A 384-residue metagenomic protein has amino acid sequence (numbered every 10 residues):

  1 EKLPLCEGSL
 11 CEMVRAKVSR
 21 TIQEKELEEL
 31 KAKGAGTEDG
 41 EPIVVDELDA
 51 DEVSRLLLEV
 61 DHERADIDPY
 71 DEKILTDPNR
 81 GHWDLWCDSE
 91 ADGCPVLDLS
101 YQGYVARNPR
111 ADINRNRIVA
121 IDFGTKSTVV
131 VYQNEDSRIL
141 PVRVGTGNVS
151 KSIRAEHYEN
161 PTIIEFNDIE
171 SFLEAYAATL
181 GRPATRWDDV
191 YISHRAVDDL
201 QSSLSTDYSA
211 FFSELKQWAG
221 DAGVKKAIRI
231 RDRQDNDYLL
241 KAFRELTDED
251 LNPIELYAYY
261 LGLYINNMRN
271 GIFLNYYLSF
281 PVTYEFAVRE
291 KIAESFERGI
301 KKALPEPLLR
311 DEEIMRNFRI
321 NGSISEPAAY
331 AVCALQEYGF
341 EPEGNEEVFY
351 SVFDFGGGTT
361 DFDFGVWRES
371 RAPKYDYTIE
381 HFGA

Functional and structural regions predicted by a protein language model:
E1, Q102-T206, F286, E290-A384: Oxyanion-binding/catalytic loops of NTP- or PPi-dependent enzymes
E1-R55, Y158-Y284: Conserved phosphate-binding loops in N-terminal lobes of ATP-dependent enzymes of the actin/Hsp70/sugar-kinase
C6-S9, V14, Q23-L27, K31-V44 (+1 more regions): Nucleic acid-processing catalytic cores of prokaryotic defense/repair systems
D68, S279, G322-S325: N-terminal low-hydrophobic presequence detector
W83-W86, W187, W218, W367: A residue-identity detector for tryptophan
C87-E90, Y191, A222, R371: Short, isolated positions within intrinsically disordered regulatory regions of eukaryotic proteins
G93-L97, V105-R107, L251-L256, S325-A328: Short linear motifs at secondary-structure transitions and domain/linker junctions
G93-P95, L239-L246, R316-R319: Generic detector of short, locally flexible boundary/turn motifs and exposed helical patches
